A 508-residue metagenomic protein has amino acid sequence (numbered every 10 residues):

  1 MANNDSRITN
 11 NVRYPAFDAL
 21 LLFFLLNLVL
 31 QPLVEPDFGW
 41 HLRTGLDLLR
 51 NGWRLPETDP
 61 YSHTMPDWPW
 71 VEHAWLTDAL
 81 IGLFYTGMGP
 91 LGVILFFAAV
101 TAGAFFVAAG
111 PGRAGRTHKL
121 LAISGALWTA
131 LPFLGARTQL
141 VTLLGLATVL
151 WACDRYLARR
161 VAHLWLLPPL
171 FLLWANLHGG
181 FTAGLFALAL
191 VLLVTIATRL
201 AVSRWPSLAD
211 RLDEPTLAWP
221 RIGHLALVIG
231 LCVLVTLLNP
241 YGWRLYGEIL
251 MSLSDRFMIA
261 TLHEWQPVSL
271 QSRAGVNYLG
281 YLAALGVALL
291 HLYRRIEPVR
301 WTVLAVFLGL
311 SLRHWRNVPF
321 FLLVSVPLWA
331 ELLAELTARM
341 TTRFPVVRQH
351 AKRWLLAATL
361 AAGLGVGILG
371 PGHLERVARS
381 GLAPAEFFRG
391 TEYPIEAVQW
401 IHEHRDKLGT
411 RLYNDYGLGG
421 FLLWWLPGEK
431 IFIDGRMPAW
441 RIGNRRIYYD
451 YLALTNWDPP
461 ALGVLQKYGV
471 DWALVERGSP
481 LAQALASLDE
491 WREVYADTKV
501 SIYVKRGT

Functional and structural regions predicted by a protein language model:
L25, A126-A130, L164-G179, L231-T236 (+1 more regions): Membrane-interface alpha helices of multi-pass inner-membrane proteins
L49, G179-R294, L322: Transmembrane catalytic cores of multi-pass membrane glycosyltransferases and polysaccharide-assembly enzymes
L95-R113: Transmembrane-helix motifs of polytopic, lipid-linked glycan transferases
V107, V141-A158, L188-A201: Specific aromatic-rich, kink-prone transmembrane helix
V149-L164, L285-R294: Membrane-interface transmembrane helices that cradle and orient dolichyl/undecaprenyl
T342-H404, G419, M437, L452-W457: Membrane-proximal, lumen/periplasm-facing interface regions of secretory-pathway glyco- and lipid-modifying enzymes
H402-I442, V470-G478, Y503: Short periplasmic/luminal acceptor-recognition loop of GT-C membrane glycosyltransferases, typified by
W425, G443-K499: Periplasmic/luminal catalytic loop of GT-C fold multi-pass membrane glycosyltransferases that transfer sugars from
